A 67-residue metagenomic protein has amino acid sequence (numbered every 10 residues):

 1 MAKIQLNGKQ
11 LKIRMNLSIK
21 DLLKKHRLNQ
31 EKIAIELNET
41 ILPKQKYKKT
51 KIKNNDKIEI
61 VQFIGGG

Functional and structural regions predicted by a protein language model:
L6-G8, L37: Structural motif
L17-R27: Short amphipathic, charge-patterned alpha-helical segments
D21, I35-I41, Y47: Amphipathic, hydrophobic secondary-structure cores in small proteins
N55-I58: Loop/turn positions that initiate beta-strands
